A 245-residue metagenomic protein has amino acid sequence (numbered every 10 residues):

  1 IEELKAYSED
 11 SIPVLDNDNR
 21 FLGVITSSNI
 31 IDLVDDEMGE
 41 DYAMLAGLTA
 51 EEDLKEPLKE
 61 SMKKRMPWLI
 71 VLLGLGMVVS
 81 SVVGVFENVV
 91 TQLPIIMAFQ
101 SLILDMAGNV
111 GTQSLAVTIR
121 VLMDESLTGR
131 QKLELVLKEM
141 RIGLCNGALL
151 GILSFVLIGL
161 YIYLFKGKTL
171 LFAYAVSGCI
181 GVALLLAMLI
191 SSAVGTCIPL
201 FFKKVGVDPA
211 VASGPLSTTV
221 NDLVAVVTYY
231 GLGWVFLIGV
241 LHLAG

Functional and structural regions predicted by a protein language model:
I1-Q100: Cytosolic regulatory modules rich in charged/polar residues
G23, M66, G111, D208 (+1 more regions): Residue-level signature of catalytic and energy-coupling elements of molecular machines, predominantly ATP/GTP-dependent
N29-K63, T112-K138, L200-F202, H242-A244: Non-transmembrane, extramembrane segments of multi-pass ion/lipid transporters
W68-G76, F99, I103, A107 (+14 more regions): Alpha-helical transmembrane segments in multi-pass membrane proteins
G76, S80, G84, N88 (+7 more regions): Juxtamembrane/transmembrane-helix interface segments of polytopic membrane transporters
V85-Q100, G167-C179, L243-G245: Membrane-water interface of transmembrane alpha-helices in multipass transporters/channels
T118-G167: Alpha-helical transmembrane segments forming the membrane-embedded cores of inner-membrane proteins across
F201-N221: Interfacial loop-to-transmembrane junctions
